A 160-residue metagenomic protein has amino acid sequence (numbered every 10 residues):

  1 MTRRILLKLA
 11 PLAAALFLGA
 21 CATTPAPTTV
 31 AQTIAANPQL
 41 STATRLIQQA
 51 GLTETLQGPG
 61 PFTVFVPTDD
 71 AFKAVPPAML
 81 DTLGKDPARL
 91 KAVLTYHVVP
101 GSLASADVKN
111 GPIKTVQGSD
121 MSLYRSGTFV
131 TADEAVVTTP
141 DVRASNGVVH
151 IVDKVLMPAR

Functional and structural regions predicted by a protein language model:
T2-L7, F17, C21-R160: Mature, structured domains of secreted/extracytosolic soluble proteins
